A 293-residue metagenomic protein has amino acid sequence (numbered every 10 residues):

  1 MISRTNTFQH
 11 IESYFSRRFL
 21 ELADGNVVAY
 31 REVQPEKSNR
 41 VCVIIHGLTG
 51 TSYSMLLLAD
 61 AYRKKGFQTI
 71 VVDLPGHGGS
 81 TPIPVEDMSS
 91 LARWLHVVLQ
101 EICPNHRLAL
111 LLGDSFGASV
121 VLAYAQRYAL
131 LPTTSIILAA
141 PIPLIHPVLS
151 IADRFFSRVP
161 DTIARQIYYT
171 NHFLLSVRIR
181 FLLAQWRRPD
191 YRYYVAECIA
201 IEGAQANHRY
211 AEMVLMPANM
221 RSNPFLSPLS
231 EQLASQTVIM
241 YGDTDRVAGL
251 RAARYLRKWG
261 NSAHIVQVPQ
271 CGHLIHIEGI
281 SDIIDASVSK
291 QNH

Functional and structural regions predicted by a protein language model:
M1-C42, K64-F67, N292-H293: Alpha/beta-hydrolase fold catalytic core
E32-G79: Conserved HGGG/HGGXW glycine-rich cap/lid loop of the alpha/beta-hydrolase fold
V71-L112, F116: Active-site loop/oxyanion-hole signature of alpha/beta-hydrolase fold enzymes
Q126, I136-I167: Flexible "cap/lid" loop of the alpha/beta hydrolase fold
P147, Y169-E231: Conserved alpha/beta-hydrolase catalytic His-Asp/Glu region
L233, I239-Y241: Short beta-strand/loop motif that positions the catalytic acidic residue of the alpha/beta-hydrolase fold
T244-A248, H273: Acidic catalytic loop of the alpha/beta-hydrolase fold
C271-S281: Catalytic histidine-centered segment of alpha/beta-hydrolase-like enzymes
